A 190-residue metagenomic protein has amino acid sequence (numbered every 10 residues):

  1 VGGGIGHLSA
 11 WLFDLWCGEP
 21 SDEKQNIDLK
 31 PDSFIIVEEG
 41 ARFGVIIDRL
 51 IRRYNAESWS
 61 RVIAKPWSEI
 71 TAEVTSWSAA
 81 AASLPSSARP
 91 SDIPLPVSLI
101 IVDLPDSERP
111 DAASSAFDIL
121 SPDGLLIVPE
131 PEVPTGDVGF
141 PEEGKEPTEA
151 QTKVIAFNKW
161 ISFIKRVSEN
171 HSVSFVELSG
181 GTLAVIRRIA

Functional and structural regions predicted by a protein language model:
V1-A72: SAM cofactor-binding core of SAM-dependent methyltransferases, primarily the Rossmann-like beta-alpha-beta module
A10, D14, T75, P110-S114: Amphipathic, non-transmembrane alpha-helical secondary structure
W16-C17, R52-A56, A79-A82, G144-A150: Short, hinge-like loop/turn segments at secondary-structure boundaries
R49, S76, V138-E142: Short aromatic-enriched loop/helix-cap "lid" or pocket-rim segments at secondary-structure transitions that line
T75-L99: A short acidic, Gly/Pro-enriched loop at the edge of an enzyme's catalytic core that lines a small-molecule cofactor
I93, D106-A190: C-terminal substrate-binding/active-site "lid" region of AdoMet-derived donor-dependent transferases
I100-D106: Switch II (G3) loop of P-loop NTPases
